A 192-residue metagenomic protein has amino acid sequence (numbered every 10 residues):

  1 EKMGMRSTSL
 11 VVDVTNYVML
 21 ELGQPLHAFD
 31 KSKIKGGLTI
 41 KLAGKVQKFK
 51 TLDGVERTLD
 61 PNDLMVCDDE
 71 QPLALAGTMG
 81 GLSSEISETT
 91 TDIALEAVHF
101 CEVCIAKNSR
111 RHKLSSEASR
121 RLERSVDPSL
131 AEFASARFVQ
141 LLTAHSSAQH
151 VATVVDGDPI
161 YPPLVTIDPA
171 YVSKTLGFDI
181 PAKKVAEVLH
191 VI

Functional and structural regions predicted by a protein language model:
E1-I192: RNA/tRNA-interacting regions in translation and RNA-turnover enzymes
